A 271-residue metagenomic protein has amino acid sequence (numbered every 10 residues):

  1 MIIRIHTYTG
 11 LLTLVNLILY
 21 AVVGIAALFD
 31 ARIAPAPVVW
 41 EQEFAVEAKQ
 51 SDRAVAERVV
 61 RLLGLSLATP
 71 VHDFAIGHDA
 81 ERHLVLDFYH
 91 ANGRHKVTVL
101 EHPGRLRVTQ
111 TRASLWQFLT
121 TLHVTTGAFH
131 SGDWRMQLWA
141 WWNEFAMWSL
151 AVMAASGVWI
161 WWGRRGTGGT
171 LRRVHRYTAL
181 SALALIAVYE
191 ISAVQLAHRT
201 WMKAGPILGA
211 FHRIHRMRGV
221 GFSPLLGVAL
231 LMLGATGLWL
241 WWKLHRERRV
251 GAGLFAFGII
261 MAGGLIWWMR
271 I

Functional and structural regions predicted by a protein language model:
M1, E47-R53, R164-T170, L196-L225: Generic structural signal for short, solvent-exposed loop/turn connectors between secondary structure elements
M1-A36, Q137-H198, S223-I271: Internal alpha-helical transmembrane segments
T7-T9, V15, Q50-F74, V220 (+2 more regions): Alpha-helical transmembrane segments and their immediate interhelical/interface regions in integral membrane proteins
G24-A48, H198-G209: Alpha-helical transmembrane signal-anchor/signal-peptide segments
A31-H95, R172, R176: Membrane-proximal low-complexity regions enriched in glycine and acidic/polar residues
L63-L67, T126, W162, H215: Sec/Tat-exported extracytoplasmic proteins
Y89-N143, M202-S223: Extended, hydrophilic extramembrane loops/domains of integral membrane proteins
